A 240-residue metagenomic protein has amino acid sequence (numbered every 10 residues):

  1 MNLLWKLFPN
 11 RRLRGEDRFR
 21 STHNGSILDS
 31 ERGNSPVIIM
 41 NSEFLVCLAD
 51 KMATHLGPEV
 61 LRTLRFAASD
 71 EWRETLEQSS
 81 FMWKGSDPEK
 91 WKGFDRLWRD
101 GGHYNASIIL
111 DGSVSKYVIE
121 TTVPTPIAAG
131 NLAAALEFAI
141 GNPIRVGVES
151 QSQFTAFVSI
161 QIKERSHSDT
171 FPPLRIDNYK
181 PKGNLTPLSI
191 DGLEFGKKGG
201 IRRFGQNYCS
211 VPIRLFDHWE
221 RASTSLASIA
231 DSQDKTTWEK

Functional and structural regions predicted by a protein language model:
M1-V118, V123, V148-K240: N-terminal accessory segment detector
I127-N142: Short, non-transmembrane amphipathic alpha-helical segments
